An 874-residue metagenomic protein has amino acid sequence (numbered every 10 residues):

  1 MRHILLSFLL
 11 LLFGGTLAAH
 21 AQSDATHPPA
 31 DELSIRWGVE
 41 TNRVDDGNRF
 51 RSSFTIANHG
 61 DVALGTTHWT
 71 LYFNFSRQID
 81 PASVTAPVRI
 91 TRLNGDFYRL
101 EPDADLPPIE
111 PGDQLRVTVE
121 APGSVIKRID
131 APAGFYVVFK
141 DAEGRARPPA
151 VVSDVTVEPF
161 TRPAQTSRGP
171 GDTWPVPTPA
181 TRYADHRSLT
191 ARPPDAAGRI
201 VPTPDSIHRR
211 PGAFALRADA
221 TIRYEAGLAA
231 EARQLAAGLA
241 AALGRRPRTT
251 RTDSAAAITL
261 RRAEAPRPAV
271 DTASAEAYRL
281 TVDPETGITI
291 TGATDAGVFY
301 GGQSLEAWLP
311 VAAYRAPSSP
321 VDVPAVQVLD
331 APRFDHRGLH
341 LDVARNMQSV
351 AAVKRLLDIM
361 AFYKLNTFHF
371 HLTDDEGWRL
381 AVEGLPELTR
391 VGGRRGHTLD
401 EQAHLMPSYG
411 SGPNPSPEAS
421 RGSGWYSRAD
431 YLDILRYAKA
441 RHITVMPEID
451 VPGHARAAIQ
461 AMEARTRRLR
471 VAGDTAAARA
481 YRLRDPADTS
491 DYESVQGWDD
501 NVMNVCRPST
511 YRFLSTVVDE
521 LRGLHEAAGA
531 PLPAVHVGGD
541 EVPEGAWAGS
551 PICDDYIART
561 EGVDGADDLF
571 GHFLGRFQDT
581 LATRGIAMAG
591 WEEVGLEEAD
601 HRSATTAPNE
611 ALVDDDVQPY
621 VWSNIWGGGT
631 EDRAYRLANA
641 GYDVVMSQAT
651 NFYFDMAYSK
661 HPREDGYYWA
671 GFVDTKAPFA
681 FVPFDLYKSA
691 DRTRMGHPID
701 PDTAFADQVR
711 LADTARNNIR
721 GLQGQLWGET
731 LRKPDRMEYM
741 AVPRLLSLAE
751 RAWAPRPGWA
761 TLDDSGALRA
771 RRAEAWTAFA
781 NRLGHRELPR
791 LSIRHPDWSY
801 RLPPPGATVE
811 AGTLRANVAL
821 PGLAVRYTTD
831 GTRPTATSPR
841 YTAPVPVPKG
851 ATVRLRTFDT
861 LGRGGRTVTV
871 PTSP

Functional and structural regions predicted by a protein language model:
I35-A63: Short beta-strand elements of extracellular/lumenal beta-sandwich folds
D61-N94, Y136: Short acidic, flexible loop segments centered on an aromatic residue
T85-V125: Intrinsically disordered, low-complexity Pro/Gly/Ser/Thr-rich segments with frequent PxxP/GP/PP motifs and embedded
V138-P332, G590-E598, S792, Y800-P803 (+1 more regions): Acidic, contiguous N-terminal accessory segments
R223, G766-P874: Short, compositionally stereotyped local motifs that mark structural "simplifiers"
A275-A277, V282-N501, R507-E526, A530-A534 (+1 more regions): Feature activates predominantly on carbohydrate-active enzymes
D491-D616, N624-G629: Active-site neighborhood of glycoside hydrolase catalytic domains
A587-G812: Flexible, acidic glycine-rich loops studded with aromatic residues
